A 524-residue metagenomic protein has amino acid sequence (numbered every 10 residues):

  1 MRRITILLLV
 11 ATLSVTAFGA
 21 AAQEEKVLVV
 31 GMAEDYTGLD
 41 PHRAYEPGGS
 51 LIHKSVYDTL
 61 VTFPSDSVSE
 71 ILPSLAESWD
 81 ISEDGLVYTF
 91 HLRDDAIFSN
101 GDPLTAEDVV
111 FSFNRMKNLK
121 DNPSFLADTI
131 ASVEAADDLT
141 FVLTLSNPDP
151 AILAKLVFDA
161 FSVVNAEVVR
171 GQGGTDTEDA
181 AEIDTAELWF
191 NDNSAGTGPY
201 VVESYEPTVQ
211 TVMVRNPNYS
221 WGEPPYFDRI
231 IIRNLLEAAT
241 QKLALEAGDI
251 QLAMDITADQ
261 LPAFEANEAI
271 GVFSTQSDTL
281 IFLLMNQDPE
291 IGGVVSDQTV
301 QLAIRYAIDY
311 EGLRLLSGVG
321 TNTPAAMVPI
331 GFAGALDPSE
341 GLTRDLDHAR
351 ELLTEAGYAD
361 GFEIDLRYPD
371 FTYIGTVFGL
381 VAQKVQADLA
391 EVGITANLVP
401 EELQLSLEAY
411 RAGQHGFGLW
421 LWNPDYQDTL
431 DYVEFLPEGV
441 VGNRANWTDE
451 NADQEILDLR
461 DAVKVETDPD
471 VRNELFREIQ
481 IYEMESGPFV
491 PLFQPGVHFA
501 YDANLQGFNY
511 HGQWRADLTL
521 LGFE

Functional and structural regions predicted by a protein language model:
G31-E83, N114, A195-T197: N-terminal lobe/hinge region of extracytoplasmic solute-binding protein
E34-L51, L75, D102, I152-V163 (+5 more regions): A structural "hinge/loop" feature
P47-G48, E206, Q210, R215 (+6 more regions): Detector for C-terminal structural segments
P64-D66, D159-P225, D347, E351: Gly/Pro-rich hinge or "lid" segments in bacterial periplasmic/extracellular proteins
E77-N122, A136, V142-N147, Q241-A244 (+1 more regions): Aromatic- and charge-enriched surface segment that lines or borders ligand/interaction sites
H91, F125-E178: Surface-exposed binding/hinge segments that line and control ligand-binding clefts or catalytic entry sites
R93, P217-A263, T395: Ligand-site clamp/hinge motif
Y200, N322-E355, T372-L380: Structural transition elements
